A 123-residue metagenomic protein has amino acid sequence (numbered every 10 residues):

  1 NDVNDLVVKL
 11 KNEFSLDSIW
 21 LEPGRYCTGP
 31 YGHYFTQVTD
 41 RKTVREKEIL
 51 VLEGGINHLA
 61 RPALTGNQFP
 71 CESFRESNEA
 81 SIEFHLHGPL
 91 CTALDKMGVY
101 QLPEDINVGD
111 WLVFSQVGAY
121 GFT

Functional and structural regions predicted by a protein language model:
N1-W20: Acidic, glycine-rich loop-and-beta core segments that form the ion-binding/anion-interacting portion of active sites
L16-T123: Charged (often Lys/Glu-rich) extended helix/loop segments that serve as interaction or gating elements
